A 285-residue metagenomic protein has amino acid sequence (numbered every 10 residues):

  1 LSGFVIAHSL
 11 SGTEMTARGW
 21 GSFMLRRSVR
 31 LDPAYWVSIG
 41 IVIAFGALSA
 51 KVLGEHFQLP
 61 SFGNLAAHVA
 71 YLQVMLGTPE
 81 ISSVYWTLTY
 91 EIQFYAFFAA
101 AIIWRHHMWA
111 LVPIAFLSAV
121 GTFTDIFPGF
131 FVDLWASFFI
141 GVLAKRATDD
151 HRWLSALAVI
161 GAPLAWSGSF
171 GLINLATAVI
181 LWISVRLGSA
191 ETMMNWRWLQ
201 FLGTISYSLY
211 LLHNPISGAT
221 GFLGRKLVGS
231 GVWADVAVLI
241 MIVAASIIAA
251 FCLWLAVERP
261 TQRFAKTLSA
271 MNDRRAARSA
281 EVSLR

Functional and structural regions predicted by a protein language model:
L1, S38-I41, N214-G221: Conserved long hydrophobic alpha-helices within structured protein cores
S2, P33-I39, T204-S208: Residues within membrane-spanning alpha-helices of integral membrane proteins, especially the hydrophobic core/packing
G3, E91, H213: Conserved G/P- and acidic residue-centered "switch" motifs that form tight phosphate/ATP-binding loops in soluble
G3, Y95-A101: Alpha-helical scaffold elements that line and support the substrate/ligand-binding pocket of soluble hydrolases
I6-S22, M75-G77, A101-I114, G121-A249 (+3 more regions): Alpha-helical transmembrane segments in multi-pass integral membrane proteins
A7-L10, E14-I92, A96, A176-S184: Membrane-interface helix-loop-helix regions
A277-R285: Short, charged juxtamembrane terminal tails flanking transmembrane helices
